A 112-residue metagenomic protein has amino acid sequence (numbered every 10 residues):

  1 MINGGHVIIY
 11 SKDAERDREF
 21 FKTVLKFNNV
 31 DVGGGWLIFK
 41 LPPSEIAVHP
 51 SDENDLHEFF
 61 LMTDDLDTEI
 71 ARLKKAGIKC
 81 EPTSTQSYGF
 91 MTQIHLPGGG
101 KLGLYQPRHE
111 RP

Functional and structural regions predicted by a protein language model:
M1-R18, E45, H57-F59, R108-P112: N-terminal beta-strand motif that seeds the catalytic metal site of vicinal oxygen chelate
I9, K74-P112: Vicinal oxygen chelate
D13-A14, T63-D67: Helix N-cap motif at beta-to-alpha junctions
D17-K22, L73, G99: Conserved active-site tyrosine of GNAT-family acetyltransferases
L25-V32, I78-T83: Short secondary-structure junctions
F27-H57, K101-R108: Conserved short beta-strand elements that form part of the metal-binding/catalytic scaffold of enzyme active sites
I38-K40, M62, Q93-H95: Short, well-ordered beta-strand micro-motif
